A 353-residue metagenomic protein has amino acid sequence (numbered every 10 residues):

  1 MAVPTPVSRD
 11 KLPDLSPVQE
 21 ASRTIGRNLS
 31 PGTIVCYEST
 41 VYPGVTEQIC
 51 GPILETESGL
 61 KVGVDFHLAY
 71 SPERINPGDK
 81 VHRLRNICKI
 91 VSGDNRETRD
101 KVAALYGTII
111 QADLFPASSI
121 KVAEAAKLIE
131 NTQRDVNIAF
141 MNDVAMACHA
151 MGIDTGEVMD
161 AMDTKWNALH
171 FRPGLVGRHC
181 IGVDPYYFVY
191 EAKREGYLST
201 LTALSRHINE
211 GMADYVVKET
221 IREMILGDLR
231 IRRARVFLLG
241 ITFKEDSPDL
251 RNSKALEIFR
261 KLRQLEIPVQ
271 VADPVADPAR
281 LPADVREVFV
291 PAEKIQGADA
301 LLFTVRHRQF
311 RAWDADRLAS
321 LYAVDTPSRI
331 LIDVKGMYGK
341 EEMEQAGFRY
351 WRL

Functional and structural regions predicted by a protein language model:
M1-L353: Structural/interface elements that position substrates and couple domains in central-metabolism enzymes
